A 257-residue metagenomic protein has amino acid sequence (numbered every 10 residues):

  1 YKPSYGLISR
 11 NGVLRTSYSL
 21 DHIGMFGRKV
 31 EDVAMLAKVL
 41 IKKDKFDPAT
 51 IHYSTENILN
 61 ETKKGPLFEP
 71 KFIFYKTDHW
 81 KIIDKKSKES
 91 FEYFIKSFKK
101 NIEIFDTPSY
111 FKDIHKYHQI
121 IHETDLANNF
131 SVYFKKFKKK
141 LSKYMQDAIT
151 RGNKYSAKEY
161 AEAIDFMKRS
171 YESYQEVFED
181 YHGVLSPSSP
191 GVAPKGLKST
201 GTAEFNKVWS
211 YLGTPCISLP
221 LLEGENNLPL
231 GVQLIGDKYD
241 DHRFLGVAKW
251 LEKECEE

Functional and structural regions predicted by a protein language model:
Y1-Y75, A161-D165, Y211-E257: Structural helix-boundary/capping segments
L20-H22, K42-Y117, K154: Gly/Ser-rich, acidic/histidine-flanked active-site/gating loops
I58, I83-T107, F130-K136, Y160 (+1 more regions): Acyltransferase
P66-Y75, Y117-Y171, Q175, P220-G231: Short helix-loop capping/hinge segments that flank enzyme active sites or metal/cofactor-binding pockets
K85-S87, I114-T124, K195-T200: Short glycine/threonine-rich loop-to-helix capping motif typified by GTGT followed within a few residues by an Asp-Pro
H118, E162, S189-K207: Short, surface-exposed loop/helix-turn segments at secondary-structure junctions that function as lids/hinges flanking
S173-Q175, S199-P220: Small-aliphatic-rich amphipathic alpha-helix that forms the alpha element of a beta-alpha
